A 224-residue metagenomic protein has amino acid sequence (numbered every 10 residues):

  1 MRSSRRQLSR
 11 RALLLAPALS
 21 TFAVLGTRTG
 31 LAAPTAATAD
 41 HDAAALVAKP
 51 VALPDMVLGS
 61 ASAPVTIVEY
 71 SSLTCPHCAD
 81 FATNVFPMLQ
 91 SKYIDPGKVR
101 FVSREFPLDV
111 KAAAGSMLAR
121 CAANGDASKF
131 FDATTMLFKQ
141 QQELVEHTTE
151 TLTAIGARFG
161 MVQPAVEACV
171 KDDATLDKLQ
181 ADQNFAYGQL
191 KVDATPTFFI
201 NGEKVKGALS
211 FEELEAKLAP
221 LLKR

Functional and structural regions predicted by a protein language model:
M1-L8, A12-L25: N-terminal secretory signal peptides
R2-R5, A12, A33-A39, S72 (+1 more regions): C-terminal cap of thioredoxin/glutaredoxin-like
R28-A32: Sec/Tat signal peptide C-region and signal peptidase I cleavage site
A39-A48: N-terminal low-complexity, Pro/Thr/Ser-rich intrinsically disordered segments that act as propeptides or flexible
A48-V65: A short beta-strand-turn-helix
S62-P76: Short active-site neighborhood of thiol/selenol oxidoreductases, capturing the structured segment around
T66-Y70, R100-S103, T197-F199: Soluble periplasmic/extracytoplasmic beta-strand elements of cell-envelope proteins
L73, A79-A157: Structural alpha/beta surface segment adjacent to cysteine/selenocysteine redox centers across thiol/disulfide enzymes
